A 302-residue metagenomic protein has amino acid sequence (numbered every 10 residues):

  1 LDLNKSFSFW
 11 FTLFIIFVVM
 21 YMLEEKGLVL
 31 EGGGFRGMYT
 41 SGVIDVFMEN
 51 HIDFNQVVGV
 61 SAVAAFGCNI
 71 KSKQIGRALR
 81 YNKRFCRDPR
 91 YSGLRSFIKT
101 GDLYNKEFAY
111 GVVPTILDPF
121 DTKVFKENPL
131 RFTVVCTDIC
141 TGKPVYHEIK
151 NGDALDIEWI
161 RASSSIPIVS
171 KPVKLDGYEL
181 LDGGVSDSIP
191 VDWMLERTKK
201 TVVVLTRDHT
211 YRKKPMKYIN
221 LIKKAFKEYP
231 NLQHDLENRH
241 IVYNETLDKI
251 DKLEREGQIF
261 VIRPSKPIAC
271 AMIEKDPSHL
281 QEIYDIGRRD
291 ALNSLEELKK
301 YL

Functional and structural regions predicted by a protein language model:
L1-L3: Short hydrophobic targeting helices and cationic amphipathic motifs that mediate membrane/organellar targeting
F7, F11-V60, C68-L302: Patatin-like phospholipase
